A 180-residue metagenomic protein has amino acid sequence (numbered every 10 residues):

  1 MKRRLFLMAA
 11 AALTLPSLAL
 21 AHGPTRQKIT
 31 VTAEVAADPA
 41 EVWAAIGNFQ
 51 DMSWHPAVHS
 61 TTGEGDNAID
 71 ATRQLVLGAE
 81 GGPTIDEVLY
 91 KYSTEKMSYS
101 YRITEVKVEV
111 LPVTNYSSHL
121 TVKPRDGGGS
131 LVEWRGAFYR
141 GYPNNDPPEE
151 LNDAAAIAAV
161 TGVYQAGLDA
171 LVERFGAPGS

Functional and structural regions predicted by a protein language model:
R3-L7: N-terminal export leaders
M8-A9, T14, A19: Cleavable N-terminal signal peptides
L18-A68: Hydrophobic ligand-binding cavity/cleft-lining segments
K28-T30, P83-E87, V113-H119: Short, surface-exposed coil-to-beta transition loops
E34, D51-A57, T61-L111, D169-G179: Glycine-rich portal/gate segments that line the openings of hydrophobic small-molecule binding cavities
K91, V122-D126: Short, low-complexity Ser/Thr-rich regulatory SLiMs
T104-V108, R135-Y142: Short, solvent-exposed aromatic-acidic interface loops
L131, F138-S180: A conserved amphipathic terminal alpha-helix motif
